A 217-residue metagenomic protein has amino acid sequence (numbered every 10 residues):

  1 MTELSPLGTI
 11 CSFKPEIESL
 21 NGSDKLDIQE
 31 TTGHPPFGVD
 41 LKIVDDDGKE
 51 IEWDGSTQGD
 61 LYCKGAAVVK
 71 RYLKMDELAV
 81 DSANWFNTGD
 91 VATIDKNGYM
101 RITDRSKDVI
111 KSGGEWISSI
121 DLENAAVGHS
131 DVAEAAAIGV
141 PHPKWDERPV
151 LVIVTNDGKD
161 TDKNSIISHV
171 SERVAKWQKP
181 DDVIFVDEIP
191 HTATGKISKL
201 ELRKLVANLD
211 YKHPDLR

Functional and structural regions predicted by a protein language model:
T2, A133, D181: Short acidic/polar active-site loop segments enriched in Thr and Asp
T2-Y99, S106-V109, E123: Conserved AMP-binding/adenylate-forming
E3, P15, D46-G48, V140-H142 (+2 more regions): Residues that form or immediately flank small-molecule/cofactor binding pockets and catalytic motifs
L7, H191-K196: A contiguous, mid-protein "functional segment" used to position or interact with cofactors/ions or partner subunits
E16-I17, T192, L209: Phosphate/oxyanion-binding loops and surfaces in catalytic or ligand/nucleic-acid-binding neighborhoods
G65, K70-R71, V91-Q178, E188 (+2 more regions): AMP-binding/adenylate-forming catalytic core of the ANL superfamily
V183-V186: General small-molecule cofactor/ligand-binding pocket signal
V206-R217: Acidic/polar alpha-helix N-cap and adjacent early helical turns within long charge-rich amphipathic helices/linkers
